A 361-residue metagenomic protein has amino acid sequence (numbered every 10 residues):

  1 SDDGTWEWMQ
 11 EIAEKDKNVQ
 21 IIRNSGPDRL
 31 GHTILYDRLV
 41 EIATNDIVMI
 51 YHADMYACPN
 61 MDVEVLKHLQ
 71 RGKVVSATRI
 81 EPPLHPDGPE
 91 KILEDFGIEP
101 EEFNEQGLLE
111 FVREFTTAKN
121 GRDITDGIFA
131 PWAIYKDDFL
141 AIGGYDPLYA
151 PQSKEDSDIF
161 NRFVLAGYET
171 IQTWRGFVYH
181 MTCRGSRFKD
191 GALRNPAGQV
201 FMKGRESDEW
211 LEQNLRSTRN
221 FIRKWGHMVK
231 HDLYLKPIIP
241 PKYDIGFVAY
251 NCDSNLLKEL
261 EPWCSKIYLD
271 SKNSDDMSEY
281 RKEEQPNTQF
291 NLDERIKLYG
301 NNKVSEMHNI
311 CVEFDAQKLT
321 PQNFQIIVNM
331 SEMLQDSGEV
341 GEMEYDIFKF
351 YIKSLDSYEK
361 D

Functional and structural regions predicted by a protein language model:
S1-P27, Y268-N291: Acidic donor-binding segment of Leloir-type glycosyltransferases
G4, A53-H68, Q317-I327: Acidic donor-binding/catalytic loop of UDP-sugar-dependent glycosyltransferases, especially processive GT2
S25-A43: Glycine-rich, basic loop-to-helix element that forms the pyrophosphate-binding segment of sugar-nucleotide handling
I34, V112-D137: A recurrent flexible, glycine/aromatic-enriched loop bordering the glycosyltransferase active site that acts as
V48: Short aromatic/hydrophobic "clamp" motif used to bind/position activated sugar donors
M55-E101: Conserved donor NDP-sugar-binding/catalytic core segment of glycosyltransferases
V65, D126-G143, Y149-F177, T182-C183: A short, conserved alpha-helix in the catalytic core of glycosyltransferases
P83, P89, P151, N161 (+1 more regions): Active-site-adjacent helix/loop segment of glycosyltransferases that harbors family-specific signature motifs
